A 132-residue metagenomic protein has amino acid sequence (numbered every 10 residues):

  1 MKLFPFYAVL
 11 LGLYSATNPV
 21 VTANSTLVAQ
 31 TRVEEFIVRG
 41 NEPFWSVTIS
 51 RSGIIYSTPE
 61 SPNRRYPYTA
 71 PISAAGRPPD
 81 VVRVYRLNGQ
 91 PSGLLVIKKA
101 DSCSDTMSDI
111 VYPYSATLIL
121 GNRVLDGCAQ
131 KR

Functional and structural regions predicted by a protein language model:
M1-P5: Positively charged n-region of N-terminal signal peptides that target proteins for export
Y7-N18: Hydrophobic h-region of N-terminal signal peptides that target proteins for export in Gram-negative bacteria
V20-R132: Cysteine-centric segments in proteins
